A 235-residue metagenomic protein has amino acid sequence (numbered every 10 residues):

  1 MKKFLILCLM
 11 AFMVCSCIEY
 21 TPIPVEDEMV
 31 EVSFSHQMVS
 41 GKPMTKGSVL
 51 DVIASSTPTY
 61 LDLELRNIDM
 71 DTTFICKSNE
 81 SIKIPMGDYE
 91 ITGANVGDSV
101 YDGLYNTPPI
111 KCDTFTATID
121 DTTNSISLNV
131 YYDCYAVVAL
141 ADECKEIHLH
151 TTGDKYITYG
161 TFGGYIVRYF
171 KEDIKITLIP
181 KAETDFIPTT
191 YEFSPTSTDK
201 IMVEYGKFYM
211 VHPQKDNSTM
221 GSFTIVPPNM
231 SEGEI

Functional and structural regions predicted by a protein language model:
M1-C17: Sec-dependent bacterial lipoprotein signal peptides
C17-I235: Sec-type signal peptide cleavage vicinity
